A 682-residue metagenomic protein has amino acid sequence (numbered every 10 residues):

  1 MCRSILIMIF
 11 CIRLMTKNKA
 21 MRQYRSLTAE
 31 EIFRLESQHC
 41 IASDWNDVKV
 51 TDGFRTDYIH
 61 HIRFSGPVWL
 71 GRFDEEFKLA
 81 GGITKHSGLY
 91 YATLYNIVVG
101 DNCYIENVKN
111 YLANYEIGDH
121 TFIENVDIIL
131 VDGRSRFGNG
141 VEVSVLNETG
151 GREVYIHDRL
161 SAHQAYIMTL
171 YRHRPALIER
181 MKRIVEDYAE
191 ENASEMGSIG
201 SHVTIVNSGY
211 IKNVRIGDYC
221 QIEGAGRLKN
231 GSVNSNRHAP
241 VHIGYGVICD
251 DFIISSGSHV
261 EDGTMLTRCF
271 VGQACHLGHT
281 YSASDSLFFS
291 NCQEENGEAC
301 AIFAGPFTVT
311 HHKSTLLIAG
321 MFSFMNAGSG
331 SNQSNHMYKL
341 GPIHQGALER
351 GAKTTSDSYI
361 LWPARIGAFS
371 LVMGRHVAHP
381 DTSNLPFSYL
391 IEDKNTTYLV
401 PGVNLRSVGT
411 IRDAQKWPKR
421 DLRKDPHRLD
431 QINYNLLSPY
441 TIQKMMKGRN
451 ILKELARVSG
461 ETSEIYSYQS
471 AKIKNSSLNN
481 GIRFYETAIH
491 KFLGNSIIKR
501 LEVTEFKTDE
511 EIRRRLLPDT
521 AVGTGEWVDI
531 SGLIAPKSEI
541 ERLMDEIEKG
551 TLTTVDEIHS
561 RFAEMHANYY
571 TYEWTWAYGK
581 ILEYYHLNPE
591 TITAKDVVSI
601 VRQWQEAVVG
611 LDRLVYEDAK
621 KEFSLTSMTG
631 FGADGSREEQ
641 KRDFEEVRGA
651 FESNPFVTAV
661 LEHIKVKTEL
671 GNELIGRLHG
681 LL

Functional and structural regions predicted by a protein language model:
R3-R13, K17: Short, positively charged and aromatic/hydrophobic N-terminal segments
M15-T28: Intrinsically disordered, low-structural-confidence terminal and linker regions
R34-A42, V50-F73, F77-L89, V98 (+6 more regions): Glycine-rich hexapeptide-repeat left-handed beta-helix
Y91, G100, E191, S208: Long, structured ligand/cofactor-binding scaffold of large enzymes
N110-Y111, Y115-I117, T121-F122, D127-F137 (+7 more regions): Long, charge-dense tracts
V126, D393-L682: Long, compositionally biased intrinsically disordered regions
